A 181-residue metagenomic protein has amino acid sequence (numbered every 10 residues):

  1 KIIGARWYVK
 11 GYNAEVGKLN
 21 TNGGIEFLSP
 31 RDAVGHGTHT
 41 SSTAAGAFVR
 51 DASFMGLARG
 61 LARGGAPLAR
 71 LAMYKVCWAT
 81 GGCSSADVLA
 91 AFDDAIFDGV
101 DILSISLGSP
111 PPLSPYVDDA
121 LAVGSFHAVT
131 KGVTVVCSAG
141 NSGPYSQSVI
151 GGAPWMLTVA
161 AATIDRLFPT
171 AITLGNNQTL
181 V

Functional and structural regions predicted by a protein language model:
K1-S84, D98-D101, T130-G132, Q147 (+3 more regions): Subtilisin-like serine protease catalytic core
V34, S85, P115-D119: Short alpha-helix boundary/capping motifs
Y74-W78, D93-S114: Short acidic, glycine-rich surface-loop motifs adjacent to enzyme active sites
S84-D94: Short, acidic/polar
S104-S106, V136-G140, V159: Active-site neighborhood of phospho(di)ester-bond hydrolases with catalytic His/Asp-centered motifs
S109-H127, S142-T158, R166-L174, Q178-V181: Substrate-binding/specificity loop regions of serine endopeptidase catalytic domains, predominantly subtilases
A120, T130-T134, S138: Conserved, well-structured beta-alpha core segment at the onset of a catalytic domain
